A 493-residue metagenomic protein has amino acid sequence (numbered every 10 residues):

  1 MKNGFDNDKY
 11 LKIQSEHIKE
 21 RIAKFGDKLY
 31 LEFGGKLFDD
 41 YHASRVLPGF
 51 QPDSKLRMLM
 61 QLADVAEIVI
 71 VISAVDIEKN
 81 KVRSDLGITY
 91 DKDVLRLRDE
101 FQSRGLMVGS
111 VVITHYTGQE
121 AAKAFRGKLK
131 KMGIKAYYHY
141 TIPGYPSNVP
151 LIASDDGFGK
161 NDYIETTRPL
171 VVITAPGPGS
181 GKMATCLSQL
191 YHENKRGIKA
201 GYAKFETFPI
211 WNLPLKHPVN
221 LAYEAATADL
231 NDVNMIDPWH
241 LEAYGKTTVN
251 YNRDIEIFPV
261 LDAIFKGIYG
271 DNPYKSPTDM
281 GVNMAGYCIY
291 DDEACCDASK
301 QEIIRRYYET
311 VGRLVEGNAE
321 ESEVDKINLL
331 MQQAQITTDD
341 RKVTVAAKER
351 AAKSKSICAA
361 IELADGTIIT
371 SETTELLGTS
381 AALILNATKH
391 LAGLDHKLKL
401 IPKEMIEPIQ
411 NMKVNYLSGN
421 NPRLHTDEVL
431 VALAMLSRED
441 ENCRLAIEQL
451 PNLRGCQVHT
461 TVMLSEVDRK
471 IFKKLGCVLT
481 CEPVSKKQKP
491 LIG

Functional and structural regions predicted by a protein language model:
M1-I173, Q189-R350, K355-S356, L363-D365 (+2 more regions): Flexible phosphate-sensing "switch/lid" loops adjacent to ATP/NTP-binding sites across phosphate-transfer
G177-P178: The conserved Walker
T185: Hydrophobic positions on the alpha1 helix immediately C-terminal to the Walker A/P-loop
I368-I369: Hydrophobic "anchor" residues
E372-T373: Short clusters of small/polar residues that mark proteolytic maturation junctions
L376-A392: A short, polar/charged loop-to-alpha-helix boundary motif
H390-P422: Short HxH-centered metal-ligating active-site micro-motif
